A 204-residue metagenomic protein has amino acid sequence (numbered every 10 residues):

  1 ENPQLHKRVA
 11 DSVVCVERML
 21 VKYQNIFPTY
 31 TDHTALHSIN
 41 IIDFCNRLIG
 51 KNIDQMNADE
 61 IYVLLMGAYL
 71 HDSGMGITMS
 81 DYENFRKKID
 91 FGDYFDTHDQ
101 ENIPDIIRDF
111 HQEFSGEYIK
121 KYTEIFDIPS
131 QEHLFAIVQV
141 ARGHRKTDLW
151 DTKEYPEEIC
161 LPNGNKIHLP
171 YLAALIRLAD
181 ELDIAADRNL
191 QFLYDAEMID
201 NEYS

Functional and structural regions predicted by a protein language model:
E1-T97: Acidic/His-rich, divalent-metal-binding segments that scaffold phosphate/diphosphate chemistry
D54-S204: Divalent metal-dependent catalytic cores for phosphoryl transfer on phosphate-bearing substrates
